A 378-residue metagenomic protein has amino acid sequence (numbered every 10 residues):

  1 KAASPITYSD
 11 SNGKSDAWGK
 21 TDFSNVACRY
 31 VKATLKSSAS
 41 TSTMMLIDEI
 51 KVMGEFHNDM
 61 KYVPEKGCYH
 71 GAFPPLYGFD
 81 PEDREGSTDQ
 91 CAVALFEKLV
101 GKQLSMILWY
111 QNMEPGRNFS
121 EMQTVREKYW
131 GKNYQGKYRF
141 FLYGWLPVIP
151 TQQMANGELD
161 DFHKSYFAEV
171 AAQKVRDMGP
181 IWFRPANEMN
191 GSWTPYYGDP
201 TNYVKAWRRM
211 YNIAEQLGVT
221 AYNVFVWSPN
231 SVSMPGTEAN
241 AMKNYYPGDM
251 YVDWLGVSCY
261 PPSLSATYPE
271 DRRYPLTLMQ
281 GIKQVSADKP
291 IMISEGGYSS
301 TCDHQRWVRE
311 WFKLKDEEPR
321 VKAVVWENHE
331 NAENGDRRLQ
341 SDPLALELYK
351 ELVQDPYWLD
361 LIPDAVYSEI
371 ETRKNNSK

Functional and structural regions predicted by a protein language model:
K1, K14-N58: Aromatic, loop-rich ligand-recognition surfaces of beta-strand-rich domains
D59-H163, Y298, V325: N-terminal substrate-binding region of glycoside hydrolase catalytic domains
P64-E82, I181, P290-S377: Substrate-binding cleft of secreted/luminal carbohydrate-active enzymes
S87-F96, R117-G131, F162-A171, S231-P247 (+2 more regions): Alpha-helical scaffolding within the catalytic cores of extracellular/periplasmic polymer-degrading hydrolases
K102-E114, M242-E270, E327-H329: Aromatic- and acid-rich polysaccharide-binding/catalytic face of secreted or lumenal carbohydrate-active enzymes
N112-P229, E327, Y349, E369-R373: Substrate-binding cleft of extracellular glycoside hydrolase catalytic domains
S120-G144, W254, Y260-C302: Glycoside hydrolase catalytic-domain groove-lining segments
Y211-N240, D288-T301, A323-H329: Aromatic-lined carbohydrate-recognition surfaces of secreted/lumenal glycan-active proteins
